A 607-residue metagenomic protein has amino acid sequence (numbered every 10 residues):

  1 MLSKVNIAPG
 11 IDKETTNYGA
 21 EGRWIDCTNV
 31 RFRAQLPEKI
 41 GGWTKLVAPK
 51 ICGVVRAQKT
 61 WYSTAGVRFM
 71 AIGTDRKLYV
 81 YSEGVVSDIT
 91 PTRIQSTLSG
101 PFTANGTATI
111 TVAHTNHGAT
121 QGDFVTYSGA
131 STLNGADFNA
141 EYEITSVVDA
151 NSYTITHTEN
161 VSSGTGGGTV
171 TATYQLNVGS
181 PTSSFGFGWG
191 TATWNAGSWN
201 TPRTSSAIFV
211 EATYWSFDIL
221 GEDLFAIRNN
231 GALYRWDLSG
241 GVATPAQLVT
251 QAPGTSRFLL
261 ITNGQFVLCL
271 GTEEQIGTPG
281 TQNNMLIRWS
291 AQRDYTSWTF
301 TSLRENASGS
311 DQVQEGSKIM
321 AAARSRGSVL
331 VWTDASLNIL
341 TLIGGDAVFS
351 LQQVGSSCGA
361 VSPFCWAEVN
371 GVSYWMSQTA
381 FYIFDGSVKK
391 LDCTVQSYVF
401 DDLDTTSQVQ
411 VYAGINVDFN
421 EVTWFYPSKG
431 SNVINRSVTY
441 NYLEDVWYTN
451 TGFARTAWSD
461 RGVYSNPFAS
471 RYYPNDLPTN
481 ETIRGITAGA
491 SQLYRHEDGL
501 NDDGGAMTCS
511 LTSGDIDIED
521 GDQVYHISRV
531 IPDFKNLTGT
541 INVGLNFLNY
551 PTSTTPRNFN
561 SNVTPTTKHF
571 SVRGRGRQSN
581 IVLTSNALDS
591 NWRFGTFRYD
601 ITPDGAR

Functional and structural regions predicted by a protein language model:
M1-I94, W194, S357-V372, Q378-R607: Beta-sheet repeat architectures centered on beta-propellers
A8, E14, G19, D88-T213 (+1 more regions): Small/polar beta-strand repeat architecture
G42-K59, R93, S198-V210, G241-V411: Beta-propeller and closely related beta-pinwheel folds
G66-F69, E222, G327: Structural hallmark of WD40 beta-propellers
M70-G73, F225-I227, C269, L330-V331 (+2 more regions): Conserved beta-strand element within WD40/beta-propeller blades
A71, Q95-N105, E143-S146, Y214-D218 (+5 more regions): Short, exposed beta-strand/loop patches in secreted or surface proteins that constitute
L78-Y81, S183-W194, L233-W236, E274-L303 (+2 more regions): Short beta-strand segments and strand-loop junctions that repeat across beta-rich extracellular domains
E222-W236: Hydrophobic or amphipathic alpha-helical targeting/insertion segments
